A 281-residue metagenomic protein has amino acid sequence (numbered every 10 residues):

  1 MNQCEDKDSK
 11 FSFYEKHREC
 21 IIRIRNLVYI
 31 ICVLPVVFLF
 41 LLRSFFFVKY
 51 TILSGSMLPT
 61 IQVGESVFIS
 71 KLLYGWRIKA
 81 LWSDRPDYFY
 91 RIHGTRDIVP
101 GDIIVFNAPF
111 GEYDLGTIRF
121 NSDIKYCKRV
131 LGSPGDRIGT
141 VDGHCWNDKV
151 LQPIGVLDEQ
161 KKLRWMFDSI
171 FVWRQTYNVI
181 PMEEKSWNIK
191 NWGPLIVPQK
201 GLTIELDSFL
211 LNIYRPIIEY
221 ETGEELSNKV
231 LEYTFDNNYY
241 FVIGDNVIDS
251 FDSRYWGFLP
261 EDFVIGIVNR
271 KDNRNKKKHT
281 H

Functional and structural regions predicted by a protein language model:
N2-R25, V48, L58-H281: Soluble "head" domains of membrane/secretory-pathway proteins
N26-F45: Hydrophobic membrane-insertion alpha-helices, especially the h-region of bacterial N-terminal signal peptides
F46-S54: Hydrophobic alpha-helical transmembrane segments in integral membrane proteins
